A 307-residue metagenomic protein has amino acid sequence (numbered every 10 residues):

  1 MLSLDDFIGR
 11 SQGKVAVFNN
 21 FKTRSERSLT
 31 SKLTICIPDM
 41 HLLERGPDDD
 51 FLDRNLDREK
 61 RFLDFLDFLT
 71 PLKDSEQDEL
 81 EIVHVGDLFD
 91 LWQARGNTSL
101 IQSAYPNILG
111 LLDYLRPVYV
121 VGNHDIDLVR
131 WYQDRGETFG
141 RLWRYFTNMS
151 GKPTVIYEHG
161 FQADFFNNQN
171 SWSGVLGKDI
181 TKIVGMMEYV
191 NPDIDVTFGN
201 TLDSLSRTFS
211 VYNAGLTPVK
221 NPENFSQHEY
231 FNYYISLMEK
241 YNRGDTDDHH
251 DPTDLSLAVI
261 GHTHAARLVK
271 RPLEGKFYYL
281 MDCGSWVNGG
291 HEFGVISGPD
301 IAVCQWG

Functional and structural regions predicted by a protein language model:
M1-G307: Extended recognition/assembly regions associated with phosphoester-bond processing machinery
